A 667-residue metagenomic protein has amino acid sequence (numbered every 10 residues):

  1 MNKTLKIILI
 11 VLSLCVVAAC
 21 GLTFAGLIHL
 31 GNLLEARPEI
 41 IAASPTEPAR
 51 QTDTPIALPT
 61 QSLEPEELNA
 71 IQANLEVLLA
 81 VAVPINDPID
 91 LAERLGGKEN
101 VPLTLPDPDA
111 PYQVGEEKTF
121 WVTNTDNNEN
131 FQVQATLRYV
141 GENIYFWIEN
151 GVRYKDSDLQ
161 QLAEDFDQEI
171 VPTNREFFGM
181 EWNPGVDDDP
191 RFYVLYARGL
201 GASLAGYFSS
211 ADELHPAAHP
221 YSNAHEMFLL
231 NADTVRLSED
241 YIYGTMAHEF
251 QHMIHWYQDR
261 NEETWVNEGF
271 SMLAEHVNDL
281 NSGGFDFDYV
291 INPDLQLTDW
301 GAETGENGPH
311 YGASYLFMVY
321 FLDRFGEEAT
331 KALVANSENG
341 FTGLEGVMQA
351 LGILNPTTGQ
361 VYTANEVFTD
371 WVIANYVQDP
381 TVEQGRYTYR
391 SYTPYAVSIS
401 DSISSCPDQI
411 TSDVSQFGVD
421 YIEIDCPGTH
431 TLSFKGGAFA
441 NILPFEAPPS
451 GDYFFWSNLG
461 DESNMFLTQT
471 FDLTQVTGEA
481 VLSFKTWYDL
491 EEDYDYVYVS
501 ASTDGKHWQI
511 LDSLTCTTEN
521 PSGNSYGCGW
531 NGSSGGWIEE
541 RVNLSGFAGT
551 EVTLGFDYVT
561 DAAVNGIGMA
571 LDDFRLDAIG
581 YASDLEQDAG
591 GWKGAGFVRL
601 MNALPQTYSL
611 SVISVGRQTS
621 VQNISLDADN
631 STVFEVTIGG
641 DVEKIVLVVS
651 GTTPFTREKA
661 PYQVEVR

Functional and structural regions predicted by a protein language model:
M1-V16: N-terminal Sec-pathway targeting helices
V17-C20, L33-S62: Ser/Thr-rich, Proline-interspersed low-complexity disordered segments
F24-E35, T54, T60-S62, G340-L467 (+4 more regions): Beta/coil-rich, acidic/histidine-enriched accessory regions frequently appended to metallopeptidases
V140-V266, F270, D279-E303: Juxtacatalytic substrate-recognition/specificity segment
A211, H215-N223, D240, G244 (+3 more regions): Acidic/His/Gly-enriched intrinsically disordered linker/tail segments that often contain short helix/coil "MoRF-like"
A480-Y488, V552-V559, L585, L647: Extracellular beta-strand-rich recognition modules
K506-F547, L626-S631: Extracellular carbohydrate recognition and processing domains and analogous Trp-centered ligand-binding platforms
S534-G566: Terminal, low-complexity interaction segments
